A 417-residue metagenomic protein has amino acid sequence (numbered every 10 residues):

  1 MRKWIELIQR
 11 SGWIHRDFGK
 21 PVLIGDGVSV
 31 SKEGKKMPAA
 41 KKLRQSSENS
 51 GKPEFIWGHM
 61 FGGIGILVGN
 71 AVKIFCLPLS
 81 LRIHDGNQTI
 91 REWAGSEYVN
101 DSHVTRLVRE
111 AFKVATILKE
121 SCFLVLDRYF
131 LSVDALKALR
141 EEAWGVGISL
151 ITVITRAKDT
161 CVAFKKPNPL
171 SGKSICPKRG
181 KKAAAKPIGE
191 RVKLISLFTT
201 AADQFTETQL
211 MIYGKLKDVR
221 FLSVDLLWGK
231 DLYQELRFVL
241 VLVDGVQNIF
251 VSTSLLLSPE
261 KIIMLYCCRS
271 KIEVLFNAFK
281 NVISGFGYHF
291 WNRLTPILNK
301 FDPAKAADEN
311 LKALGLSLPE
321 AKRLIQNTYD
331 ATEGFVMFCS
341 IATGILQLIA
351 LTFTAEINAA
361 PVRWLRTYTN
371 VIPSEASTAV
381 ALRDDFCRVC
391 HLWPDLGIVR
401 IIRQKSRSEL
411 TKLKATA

Functional and structural regions predicted by a protein language model:
M1-D85: Active-site-proximal, Lys/Arg-enriched surface segment that forms a nucleic-acid-binding/basic interface patch
G19-E33, I64, F123-L131, V153 (+4 more regions): Short, conserved catalytic/metal-binding motifs centered on acidic residues
S29, S258-E320: Short amphipathic alpha-helical "interface-anchor" segments enriched in bulky aromatics
S47-S121, Q209, L227-D231, E235-I249 (+1 more regions): Electropositive, glycine- and tryptophan-enriched low-complexity nucleic-acid-binding patches
G63-G65, E333-A350, D384: Short, hydrophobic/amphipathic alpha-helical patches that form generic packing surfaces within helical domains
T89-E235, N358-V362, L410, A415: An internal, acidic/charged active-site-proximal segment that coordinates divalent cations and/or engages
F290-P303, L324-C339, V371: Membrane-interface transmembrane-helix boundary segments in multi-pass integral membrane proteins
L346-A417: Long, low-complexity C-terminal extensions of enzymes
